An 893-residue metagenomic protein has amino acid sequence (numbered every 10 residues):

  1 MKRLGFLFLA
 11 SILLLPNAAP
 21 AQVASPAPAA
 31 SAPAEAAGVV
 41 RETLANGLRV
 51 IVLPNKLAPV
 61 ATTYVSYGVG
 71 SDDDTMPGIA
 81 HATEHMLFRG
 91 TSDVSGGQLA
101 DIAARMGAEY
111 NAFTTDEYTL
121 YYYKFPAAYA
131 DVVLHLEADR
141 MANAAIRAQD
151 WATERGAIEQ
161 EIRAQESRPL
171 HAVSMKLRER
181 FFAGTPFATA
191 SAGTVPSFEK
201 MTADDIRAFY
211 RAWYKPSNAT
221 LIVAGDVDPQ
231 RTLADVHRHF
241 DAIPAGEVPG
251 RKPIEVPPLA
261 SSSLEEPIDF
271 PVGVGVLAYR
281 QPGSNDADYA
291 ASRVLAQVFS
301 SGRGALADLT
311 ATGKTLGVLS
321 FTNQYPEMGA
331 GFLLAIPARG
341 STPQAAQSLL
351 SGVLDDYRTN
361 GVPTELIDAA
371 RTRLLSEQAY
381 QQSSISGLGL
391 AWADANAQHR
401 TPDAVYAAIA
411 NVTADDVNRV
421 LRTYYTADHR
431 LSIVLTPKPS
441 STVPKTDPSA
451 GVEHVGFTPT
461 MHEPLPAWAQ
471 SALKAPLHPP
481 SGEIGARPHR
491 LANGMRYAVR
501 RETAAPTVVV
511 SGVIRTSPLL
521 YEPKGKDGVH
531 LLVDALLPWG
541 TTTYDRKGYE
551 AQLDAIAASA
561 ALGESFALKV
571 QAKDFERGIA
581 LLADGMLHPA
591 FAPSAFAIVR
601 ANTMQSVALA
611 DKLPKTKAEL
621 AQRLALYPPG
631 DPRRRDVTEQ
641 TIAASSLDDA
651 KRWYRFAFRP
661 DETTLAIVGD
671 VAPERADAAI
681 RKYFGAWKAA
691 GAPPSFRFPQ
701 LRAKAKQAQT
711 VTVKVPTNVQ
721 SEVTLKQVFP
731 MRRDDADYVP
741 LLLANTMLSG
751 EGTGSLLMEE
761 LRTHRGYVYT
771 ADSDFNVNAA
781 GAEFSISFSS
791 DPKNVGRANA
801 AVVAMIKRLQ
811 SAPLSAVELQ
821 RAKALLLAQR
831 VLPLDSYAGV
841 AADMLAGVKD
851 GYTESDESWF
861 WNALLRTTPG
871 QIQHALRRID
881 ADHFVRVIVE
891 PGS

Functional and structural regions predicted by a protein language model:
G5-P16: Bacterial N-terminal signal peptides
A18-I51, D228-P267, G273, R280 (+8 more regions): Proteolytic maturation boundary segments
G47, V65, H81-T83, A103 (+33 more regions): Buried hydrophobic packing residues in well-ordered domains
T62-K124, A190-A192, S300-T315, E327 (+5 more regions): M16/MPP (pitrilysin/insulinase) zinc-metallopeptidase core fold and M16-derived inactive scaffolds
R89, D93, K124-R155, L233 (+10 more regions): M16/insulysin-pitrilysin zinc metalloprotease superfamily fold
G90, V133, Q165-K215, V236 (+12 more regions): Scaffold signal of the M16-like zinc-metallopeptidase fold and its non-catalytic homologs
A104, A145-R163, D228, E247-S261 (+15 more regions): Acidic/histidine-enriched alpha-helical segments
V276-A278, F299-P337, I385-L388, T724-V728 (+1 more regions): A structural supersecondary motif
